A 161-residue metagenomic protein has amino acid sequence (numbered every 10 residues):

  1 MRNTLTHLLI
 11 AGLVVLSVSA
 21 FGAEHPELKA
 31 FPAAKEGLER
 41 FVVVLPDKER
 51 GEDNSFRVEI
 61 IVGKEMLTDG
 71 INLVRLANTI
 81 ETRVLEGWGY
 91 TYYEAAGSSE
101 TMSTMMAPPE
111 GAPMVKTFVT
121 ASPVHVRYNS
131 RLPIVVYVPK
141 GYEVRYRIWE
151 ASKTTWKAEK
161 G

Functional and structural regions predicted by a protein language model:
M1, L16-E24: Basic/polar N-terminal segments that are highly enriched at the extreme N-terminus, encompassing both cleavable
M1-L9: Bacterial N-terminal signal peptides that target proteins for export
L8-S17: Bacterial N-terminal signal peptides
G22-L67: N-terminal export/targeting and maturation segments
K35-G37, E52-N54, G87, Y128-S130 (+1 more regions): Solvent-exposed loop and beta-edge segments used for protein-protein assembly and interaction
E52-S122: Mature extracytoplasmic domains of secretory-pathway proteins
R127-G161: C-terminal partner/receptor-binding element of secreted or periplasmic proteins
